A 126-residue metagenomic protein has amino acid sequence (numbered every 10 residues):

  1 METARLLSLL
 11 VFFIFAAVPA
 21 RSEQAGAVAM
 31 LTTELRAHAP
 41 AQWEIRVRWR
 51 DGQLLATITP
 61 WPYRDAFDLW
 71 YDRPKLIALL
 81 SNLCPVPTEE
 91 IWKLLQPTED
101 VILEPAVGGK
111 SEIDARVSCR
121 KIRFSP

Functional and structural regions predicted by a protein language model:
M1-L6: Positively charged n-region of N-terminal signal peptides that target proteins for export
L7-A16: Bacterial N-terminal signal peptides
V18-S22: Sec/Tat signal peptide C-region and signal peptidase I cleavage site
Q24-W70, W92-P126: Polar/charged, Gly/Pro-rich intrinsically disordered segments
D68-L95: Short, non-transmembrane amphipathic alpha-helical segments
